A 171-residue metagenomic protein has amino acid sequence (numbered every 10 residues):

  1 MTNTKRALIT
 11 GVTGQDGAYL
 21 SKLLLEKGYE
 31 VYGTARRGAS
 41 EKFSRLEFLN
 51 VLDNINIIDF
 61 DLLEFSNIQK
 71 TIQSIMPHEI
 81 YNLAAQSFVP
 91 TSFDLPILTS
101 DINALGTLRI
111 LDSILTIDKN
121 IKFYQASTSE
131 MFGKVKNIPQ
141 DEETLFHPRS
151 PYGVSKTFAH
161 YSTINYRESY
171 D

Functional and structural regions predicted by a protein language model:
M1-D171: N-terminal Rossmann-like NAD(P)+-binding domain of SDR-like oxidoreductases, especially those catalyzing
